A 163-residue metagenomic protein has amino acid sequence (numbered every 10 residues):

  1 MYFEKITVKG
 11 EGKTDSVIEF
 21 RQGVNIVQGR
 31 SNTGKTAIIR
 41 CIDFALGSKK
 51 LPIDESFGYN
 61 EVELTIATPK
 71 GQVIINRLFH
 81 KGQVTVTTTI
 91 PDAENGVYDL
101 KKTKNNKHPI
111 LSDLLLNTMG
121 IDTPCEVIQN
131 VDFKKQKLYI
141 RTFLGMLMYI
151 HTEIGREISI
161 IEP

Functional and structural regions predicted by a protein language model:
M1-I75: Extreme N-terminal "head/tail" segments of very large remodeling/mechanoenzyme assemblies
F79-P163: Extended, charged alpha-helical "arm/stalk" segments used for dimerization and assembly in large NTPase-driven machines
